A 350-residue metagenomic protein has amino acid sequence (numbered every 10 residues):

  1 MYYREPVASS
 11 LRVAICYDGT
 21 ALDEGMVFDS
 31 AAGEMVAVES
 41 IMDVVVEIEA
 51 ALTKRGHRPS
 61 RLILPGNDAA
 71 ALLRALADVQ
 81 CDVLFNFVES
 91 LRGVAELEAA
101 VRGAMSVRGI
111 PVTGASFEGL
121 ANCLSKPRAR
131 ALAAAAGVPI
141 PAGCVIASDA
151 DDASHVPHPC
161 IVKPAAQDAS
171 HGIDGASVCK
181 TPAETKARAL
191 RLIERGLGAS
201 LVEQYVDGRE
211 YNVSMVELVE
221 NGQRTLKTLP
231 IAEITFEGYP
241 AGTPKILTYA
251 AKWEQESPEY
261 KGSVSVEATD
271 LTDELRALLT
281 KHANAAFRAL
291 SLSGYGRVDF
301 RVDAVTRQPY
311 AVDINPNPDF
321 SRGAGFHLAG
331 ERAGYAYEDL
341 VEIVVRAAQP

Functional and structural regions predicted by a protein language model:
M1-P111, E118, L124, A147-D152 (+2 more regions): ATP-binding N-terminal substructure of ATP-dependent carboxylate-amine bond-forming enzymes
Y2, L11-C16, L76-Q80, L120-E210 (+3 more regions): Active-site nucleotide/adenylate-binding loops and adjacent lid/helix of ATP-dependent enzymes
Y3, V101, L132-A134, G222-R224 (+1 more regions): ATP-dependent carboxylate activation and anion-phosphoryl transfer catalytic cores that bind Mg-ATP to form
L11-V13, F85, I161, N212-E217 (+1 more regions): A short beta-strand motif that forms the metal-chelation/ATP-contact edge of phosphoryl-transfer active sites
L22-V27, D168-H171, E256-E259, S321-G323: Short acidic/His/Gly/Ser-rich catalytic and metal-binding motifs that mark active-site loops of diverse hydrolases
H57, I110, V138, L197 (+1 more regions): Short phosphate-binding/catalytic loops that engage adenosine nucleotides
P182-K281, Y310: Phosphate-binding site of ATP-dependent enzymes
